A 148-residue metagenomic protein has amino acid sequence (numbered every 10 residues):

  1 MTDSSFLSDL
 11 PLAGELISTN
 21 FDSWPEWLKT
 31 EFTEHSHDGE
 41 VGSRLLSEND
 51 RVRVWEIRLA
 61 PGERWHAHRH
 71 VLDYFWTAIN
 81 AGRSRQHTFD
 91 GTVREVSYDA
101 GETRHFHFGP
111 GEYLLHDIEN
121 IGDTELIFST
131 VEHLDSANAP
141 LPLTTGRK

Functional and structural regions predicted by a protein language model:
T2-W55, T88, V93-L115, E119 (+2 more regions): A short, N-terminal "cap"/entry segment at the start of jelly-roll beta-barrel domains of the cupin/DSBH fold
G39, S47-V52, A60, R69-V71 (+1 more regions): Short, surface-exposed loop/turn motifs at beta-strand boundaries within globular domains
L59-G62, G101: Tight coil/turn sites that cap or link beta-strands
P61, V71, N80, P110-E112 (+1 more regions): Short loop/turn positions at the edges of beta-strands in beta-sheet-rich folds
R64, R83, T103-H105: Residue-level marker of beta-strand positions
H66-V71, H116, N120: His-enriched metal-coordination microenvironments in redox/metal-binding proteins
H70-G91: Glycine- and acidic-residue-biased ligand/ion/polar-headgroup-sensing regions
